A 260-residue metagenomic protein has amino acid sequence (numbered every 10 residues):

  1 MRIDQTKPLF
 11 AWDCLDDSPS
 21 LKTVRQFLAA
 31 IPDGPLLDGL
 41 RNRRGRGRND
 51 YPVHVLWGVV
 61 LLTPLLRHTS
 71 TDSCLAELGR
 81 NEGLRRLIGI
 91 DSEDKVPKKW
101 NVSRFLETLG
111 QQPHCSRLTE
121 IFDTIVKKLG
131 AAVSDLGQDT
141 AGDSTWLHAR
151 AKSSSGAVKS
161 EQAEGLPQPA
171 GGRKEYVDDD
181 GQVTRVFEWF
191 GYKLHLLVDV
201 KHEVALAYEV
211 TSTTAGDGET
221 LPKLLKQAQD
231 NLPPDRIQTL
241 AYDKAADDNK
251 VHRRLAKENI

Functional and structural regions predicted by a protein language model:
M1-D38: Charged, often Cys/His-bearing segments associated with DNA-binding zinc-finger transcription factors
G34-R48: Short, Lys/Arg-enriched N-terminal segment that forms or immediately precedes the first helix of a structured domain
G45-H54, R185-F187: Structural motif
P52-V55, C74-N81, K98-V102: Non-catalytic DNA-binding core/recognition domains of DNA-processing enzymes
H54-L65: Non-membrane alpha-helical segments in proteins
T71-I90, V126: DNA-recognition alpha helix
A76, K99-E258: Polybasic low-complexity intrinsically disordered regions
N81-F105: Short, positively charged loop/turn segments that connect secondary-structure elements
